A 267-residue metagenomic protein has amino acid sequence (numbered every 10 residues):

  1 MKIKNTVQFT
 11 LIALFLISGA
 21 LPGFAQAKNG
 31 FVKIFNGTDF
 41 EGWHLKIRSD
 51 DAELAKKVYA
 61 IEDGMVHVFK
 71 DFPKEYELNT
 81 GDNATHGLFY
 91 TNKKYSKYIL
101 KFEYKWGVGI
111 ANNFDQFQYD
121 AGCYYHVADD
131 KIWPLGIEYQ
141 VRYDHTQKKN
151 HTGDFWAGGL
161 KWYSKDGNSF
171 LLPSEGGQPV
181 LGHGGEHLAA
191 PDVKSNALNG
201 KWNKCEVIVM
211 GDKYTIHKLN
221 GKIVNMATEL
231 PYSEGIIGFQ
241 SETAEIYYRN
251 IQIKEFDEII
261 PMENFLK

Functional and structural regions predicted by a protein language model:
M1-A27: Bacterial Sec-dependent N-terminal signal peptides
Q26-K267: Carbohydrate-interacting regions of secretory-pathway proteins
